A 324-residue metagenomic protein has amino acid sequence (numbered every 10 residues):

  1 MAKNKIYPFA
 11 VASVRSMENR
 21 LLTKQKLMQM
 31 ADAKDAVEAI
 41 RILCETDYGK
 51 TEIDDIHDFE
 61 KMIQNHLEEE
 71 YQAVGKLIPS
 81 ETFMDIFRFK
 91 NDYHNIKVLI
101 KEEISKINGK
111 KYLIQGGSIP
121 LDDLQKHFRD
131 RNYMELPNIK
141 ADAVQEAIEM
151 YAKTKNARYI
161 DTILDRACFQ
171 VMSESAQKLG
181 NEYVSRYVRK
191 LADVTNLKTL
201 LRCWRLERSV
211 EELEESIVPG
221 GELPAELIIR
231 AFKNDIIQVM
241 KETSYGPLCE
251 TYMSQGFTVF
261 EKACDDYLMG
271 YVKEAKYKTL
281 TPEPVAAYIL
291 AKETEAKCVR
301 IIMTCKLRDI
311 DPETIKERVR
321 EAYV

Functional and structural regions predicted by a protein language model:
M1-V324: N-terminal domain-start signal
